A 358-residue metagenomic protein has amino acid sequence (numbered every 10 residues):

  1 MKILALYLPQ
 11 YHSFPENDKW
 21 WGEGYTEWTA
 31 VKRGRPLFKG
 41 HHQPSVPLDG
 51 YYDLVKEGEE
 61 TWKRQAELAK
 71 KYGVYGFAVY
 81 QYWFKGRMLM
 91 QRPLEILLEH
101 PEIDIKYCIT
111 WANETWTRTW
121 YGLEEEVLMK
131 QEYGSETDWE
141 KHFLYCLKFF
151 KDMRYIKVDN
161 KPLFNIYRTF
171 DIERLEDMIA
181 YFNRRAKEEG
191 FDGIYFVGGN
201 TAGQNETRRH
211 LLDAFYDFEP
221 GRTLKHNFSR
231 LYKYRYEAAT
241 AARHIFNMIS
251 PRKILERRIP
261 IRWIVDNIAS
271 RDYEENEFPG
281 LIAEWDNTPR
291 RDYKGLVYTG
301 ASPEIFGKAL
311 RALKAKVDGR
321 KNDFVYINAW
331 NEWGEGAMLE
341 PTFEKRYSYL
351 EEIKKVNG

Functional and structural regions predicted by a protein language model:
M1-G358: Glycan-processing catalytic domains of CAZymes
